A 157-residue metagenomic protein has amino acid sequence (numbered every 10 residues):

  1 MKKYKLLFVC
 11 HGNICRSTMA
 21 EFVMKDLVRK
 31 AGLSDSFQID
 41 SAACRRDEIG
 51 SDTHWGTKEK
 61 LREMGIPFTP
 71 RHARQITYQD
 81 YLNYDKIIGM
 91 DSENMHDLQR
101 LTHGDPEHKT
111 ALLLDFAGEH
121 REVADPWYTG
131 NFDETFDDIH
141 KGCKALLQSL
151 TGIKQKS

Functional and structural regions predicted by a protein language model:
M1-N83, Q148-S157: Conserved active-site segments centered on acidic
C10, L61, I88-G89, I139: Hydrophobic structural packing positions in well-ordered secondary structure
S17, M90-D91: Replace "coordinates the UDP/GDP/TDP-sugar" with "coordinates nucleotide-activated sugar donors
K86, S92-S157: Phosphate-binding/catalytic loops
